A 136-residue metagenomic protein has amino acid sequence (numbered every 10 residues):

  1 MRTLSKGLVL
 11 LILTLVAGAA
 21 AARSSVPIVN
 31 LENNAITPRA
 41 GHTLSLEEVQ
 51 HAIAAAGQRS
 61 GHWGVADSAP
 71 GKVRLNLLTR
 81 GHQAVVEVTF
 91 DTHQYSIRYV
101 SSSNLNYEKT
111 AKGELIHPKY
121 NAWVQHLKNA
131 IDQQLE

Functional and structural regions predicted by a protein language model:
M1-V9: Bacterial N-terminal signal peptides that target proteins for export
I12-L15: Extended amphipathic alpha-helical coiled-coil/heptad-repeat regions
A17-A19: N-terminal signal peptide c-region/cleavage motif recognized by signal peptidases
A22-E136: Ser/Thr-rich, low-complexity intrinsically disordered terminal regions
